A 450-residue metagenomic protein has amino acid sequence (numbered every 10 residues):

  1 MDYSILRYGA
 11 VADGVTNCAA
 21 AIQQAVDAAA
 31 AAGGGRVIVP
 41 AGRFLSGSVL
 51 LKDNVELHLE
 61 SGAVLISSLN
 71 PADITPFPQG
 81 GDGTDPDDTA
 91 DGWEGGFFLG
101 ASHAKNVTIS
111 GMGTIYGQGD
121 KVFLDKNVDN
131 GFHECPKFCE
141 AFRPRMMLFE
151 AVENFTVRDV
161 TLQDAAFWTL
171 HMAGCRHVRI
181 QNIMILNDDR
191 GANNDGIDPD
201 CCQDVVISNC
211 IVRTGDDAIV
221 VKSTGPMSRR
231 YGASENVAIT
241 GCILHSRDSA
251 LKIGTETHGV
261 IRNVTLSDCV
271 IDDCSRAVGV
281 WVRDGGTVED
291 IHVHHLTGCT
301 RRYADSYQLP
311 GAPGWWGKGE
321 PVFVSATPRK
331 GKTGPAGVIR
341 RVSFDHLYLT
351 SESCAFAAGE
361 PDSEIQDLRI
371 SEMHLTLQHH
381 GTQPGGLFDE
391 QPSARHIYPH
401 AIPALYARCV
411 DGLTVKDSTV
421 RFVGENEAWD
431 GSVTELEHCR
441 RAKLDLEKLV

Functional and structural regions predicted by a protein language model:
M1-V450: Extracellular/periplasmic carbohydrate-active domains that bind, remodel, or depolymerize complex polysaccharides
